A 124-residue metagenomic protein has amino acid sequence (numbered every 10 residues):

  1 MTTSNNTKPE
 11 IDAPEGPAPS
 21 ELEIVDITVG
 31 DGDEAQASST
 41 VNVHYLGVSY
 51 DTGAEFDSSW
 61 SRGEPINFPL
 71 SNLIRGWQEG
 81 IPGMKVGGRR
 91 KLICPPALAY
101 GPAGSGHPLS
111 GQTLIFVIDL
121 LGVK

Functional and structural regions predicted by a protein language model:
M1-K124: Cross-family detector of peptidyl-prolyl cis-trans isomerase
